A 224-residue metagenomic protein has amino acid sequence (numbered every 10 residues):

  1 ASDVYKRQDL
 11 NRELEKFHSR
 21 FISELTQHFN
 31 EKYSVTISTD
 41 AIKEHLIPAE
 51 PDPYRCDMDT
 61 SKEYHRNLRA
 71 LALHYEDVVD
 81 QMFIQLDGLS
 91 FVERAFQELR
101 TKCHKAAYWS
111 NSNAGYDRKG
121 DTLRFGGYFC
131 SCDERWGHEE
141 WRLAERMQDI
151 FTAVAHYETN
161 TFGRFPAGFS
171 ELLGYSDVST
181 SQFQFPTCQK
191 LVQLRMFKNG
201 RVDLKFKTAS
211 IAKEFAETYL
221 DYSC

Functional and structural regions predicted by a protein language model:
A1-Y5: Short, small-residue-biased leader/transition segments that mark boundaries at the very start of proteins
R12-E15, S19, S23: N-terminal accessory alpha/beta regions
T26-W136: Long, charged low-complexity terminal regions
L89-C224: Charge-dense, extended regions
